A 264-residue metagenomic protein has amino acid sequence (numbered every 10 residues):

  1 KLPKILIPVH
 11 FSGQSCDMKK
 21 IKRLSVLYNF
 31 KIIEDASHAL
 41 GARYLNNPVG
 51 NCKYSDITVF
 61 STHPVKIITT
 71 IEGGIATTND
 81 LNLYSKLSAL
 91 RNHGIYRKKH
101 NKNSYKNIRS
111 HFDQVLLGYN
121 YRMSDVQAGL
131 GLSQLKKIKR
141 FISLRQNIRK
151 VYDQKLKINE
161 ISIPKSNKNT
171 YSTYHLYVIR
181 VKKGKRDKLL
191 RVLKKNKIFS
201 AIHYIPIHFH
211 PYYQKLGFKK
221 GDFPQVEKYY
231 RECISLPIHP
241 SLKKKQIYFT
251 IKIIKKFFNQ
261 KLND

Functional and structural regions predicted by a protein language model:
K1-T70, I75-L83: Active-site phosphate-binding strand-loop segment of PLP-dependent enzymes
I5-V9, Q14-K20, L27, R43 (+1 more regions): PLP-dependent aminotransferase class I/II
